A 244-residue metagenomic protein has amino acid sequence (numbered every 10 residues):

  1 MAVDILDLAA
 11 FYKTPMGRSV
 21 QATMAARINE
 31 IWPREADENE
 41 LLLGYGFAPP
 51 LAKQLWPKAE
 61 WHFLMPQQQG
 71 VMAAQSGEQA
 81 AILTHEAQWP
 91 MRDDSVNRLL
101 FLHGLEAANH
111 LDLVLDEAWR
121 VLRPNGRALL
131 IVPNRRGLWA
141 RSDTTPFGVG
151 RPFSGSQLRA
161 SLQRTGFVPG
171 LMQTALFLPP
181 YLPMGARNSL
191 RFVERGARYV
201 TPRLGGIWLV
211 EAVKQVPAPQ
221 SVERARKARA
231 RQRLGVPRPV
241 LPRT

Functional and structural regions predicted by a protein language model:
M1-R34: Class I SAM-dependent methyltransferase Rossmann-like catalytic core, especially the SAM/SAH-binding loop
A26, E30-W89: Class I SAM-dependent methyltransferase SAM/SAH-binding core
N97-H110: A short SAM/SAH-binding and catalytic strip from SAM-dependent methyltransferases
D112-R127: A short glycine-rich, Lys/Arg-flanked "PGG" loop and its adjoining helix->strand segment in the class I
R127-P152: Conserved class I S-adenosyl-L-methionine
G148-M172, L176: Short alpha-helix
G170-R195, R203-G205: Conserved catalytic loop of SAM-dependent methyltransferase domains
E194-T244: C-terminal lobe and adjacent flexible extensions of AdoMet/dcAdoMet transferase-like proteins
